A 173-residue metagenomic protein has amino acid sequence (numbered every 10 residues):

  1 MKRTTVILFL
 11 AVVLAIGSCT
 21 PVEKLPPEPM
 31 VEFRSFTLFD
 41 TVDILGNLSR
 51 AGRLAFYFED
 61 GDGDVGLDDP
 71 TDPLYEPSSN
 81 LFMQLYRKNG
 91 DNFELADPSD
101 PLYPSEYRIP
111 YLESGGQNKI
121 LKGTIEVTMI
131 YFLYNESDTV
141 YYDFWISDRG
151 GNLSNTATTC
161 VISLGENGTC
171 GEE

Functional and structural regions predicted by a protein language model:
K2-F9: Sec-dependent signal peptide recognition, specifically the positively charged N-region followed immediately by
A15-S18: C-terminal motif of bacterial Sec signal peptides marking the signal peptidase cleavage site
T20-E23: Bacterial signal peptide processing site
E28-E173: First exposed extracellular module after export/assembly in secreted or surface-exposed proteins
